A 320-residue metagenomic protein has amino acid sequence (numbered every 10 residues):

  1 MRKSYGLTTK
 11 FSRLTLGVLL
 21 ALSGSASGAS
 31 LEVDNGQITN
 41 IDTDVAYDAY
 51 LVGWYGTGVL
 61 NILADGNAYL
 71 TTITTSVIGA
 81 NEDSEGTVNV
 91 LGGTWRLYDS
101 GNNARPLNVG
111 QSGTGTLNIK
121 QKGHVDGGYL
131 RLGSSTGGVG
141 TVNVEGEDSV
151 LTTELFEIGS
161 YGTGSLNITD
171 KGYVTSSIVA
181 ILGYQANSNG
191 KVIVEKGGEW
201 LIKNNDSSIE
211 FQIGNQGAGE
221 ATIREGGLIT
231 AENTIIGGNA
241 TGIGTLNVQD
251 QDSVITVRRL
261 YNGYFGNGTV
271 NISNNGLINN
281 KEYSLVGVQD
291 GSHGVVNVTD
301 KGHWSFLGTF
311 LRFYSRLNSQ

Functional and structural regions predicted by a protein language model:
R2-T15: Bacterial N-terminal signal peptides that target proteins for export
R13, G17-Q320: Beta-strand-rich extracellular passenger or scaffold domains
